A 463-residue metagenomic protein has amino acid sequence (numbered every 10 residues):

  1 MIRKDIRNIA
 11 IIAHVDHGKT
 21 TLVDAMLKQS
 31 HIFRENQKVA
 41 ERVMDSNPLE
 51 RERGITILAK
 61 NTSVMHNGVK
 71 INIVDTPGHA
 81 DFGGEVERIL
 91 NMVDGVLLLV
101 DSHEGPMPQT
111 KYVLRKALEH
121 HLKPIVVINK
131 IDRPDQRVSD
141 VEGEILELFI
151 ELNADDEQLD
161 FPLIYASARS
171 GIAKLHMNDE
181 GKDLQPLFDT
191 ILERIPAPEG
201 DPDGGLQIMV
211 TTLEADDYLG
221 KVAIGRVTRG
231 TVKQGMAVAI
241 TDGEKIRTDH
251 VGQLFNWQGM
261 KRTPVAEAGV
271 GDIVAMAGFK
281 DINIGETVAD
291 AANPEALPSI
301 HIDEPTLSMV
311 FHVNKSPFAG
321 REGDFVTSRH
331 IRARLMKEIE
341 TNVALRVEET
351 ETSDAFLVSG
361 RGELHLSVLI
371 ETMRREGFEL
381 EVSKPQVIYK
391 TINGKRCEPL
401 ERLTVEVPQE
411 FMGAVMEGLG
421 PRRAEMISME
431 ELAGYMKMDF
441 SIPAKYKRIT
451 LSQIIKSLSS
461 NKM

Functional and structural regions predicted by a protein language model:
M1-V100, E104, E144, L213-D216: P-loop NTPase switch module centered on the Walker A-proximal segment
K4-T20, A80, H103-R115, H121-K123 (+11 more regions): Conserved structured catalytic cores and adjacent interaction surfaces of nucleotide-binding/hydrolyzing enzymes
I11-A13, N61, H66, V126-I128 (+13 more regions): Flexible glycine-/small-residue-rich
D16, L22, G54, I73-D75 (+14 more regions): Residue-level signature of catalytic and energy-coupling elements of molecular machines, predominantly ATP/GTP-dependent
K38-E41, L152-L163, P198-M209, E244-W257 (+6 more regions): Interdomain boundary/hinge elements
K123, R133-E193: Canonical P-loop GTPase G-domain recognition
Q207-M309, A319-R321, M416: Conserved nucleotide-binding/hydrolysis modules and their immediate coupling elements across P-loop/ASCE NTPase motors
S316-I339: A short, contiguous, amphipathic alpha-helix enriched in charged residues
